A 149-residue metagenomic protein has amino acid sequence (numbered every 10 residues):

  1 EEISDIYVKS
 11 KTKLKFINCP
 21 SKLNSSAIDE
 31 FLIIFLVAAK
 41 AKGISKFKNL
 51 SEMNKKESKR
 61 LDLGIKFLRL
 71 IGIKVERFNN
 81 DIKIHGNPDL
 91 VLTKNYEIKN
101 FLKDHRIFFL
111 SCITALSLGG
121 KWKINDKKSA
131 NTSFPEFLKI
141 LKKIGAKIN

Functional and structural regions predicted by a protein language model:
E1-N149: Short, structured segments at the rim of ligand-binding sites
